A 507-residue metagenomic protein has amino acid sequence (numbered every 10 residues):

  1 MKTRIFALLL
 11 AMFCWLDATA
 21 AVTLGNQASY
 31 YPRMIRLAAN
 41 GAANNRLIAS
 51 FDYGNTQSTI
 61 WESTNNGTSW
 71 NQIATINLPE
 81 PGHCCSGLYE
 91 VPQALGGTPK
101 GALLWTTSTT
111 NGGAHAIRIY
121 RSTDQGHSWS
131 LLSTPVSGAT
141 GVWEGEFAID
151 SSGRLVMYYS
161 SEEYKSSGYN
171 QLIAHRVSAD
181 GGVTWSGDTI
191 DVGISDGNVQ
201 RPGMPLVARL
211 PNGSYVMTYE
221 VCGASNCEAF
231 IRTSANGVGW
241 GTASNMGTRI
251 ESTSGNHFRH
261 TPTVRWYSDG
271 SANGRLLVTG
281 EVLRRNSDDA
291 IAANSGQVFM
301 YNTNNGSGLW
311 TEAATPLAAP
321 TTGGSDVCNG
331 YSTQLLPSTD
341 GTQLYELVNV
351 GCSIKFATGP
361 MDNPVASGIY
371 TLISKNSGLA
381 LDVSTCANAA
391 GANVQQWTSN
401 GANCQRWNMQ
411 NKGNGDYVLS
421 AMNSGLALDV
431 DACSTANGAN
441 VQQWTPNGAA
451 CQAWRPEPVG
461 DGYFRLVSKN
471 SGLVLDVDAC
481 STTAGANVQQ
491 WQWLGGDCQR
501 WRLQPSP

Functional and structural regions predicted by a protein language model:
M1-F6: Bacterial N-terminal signal peptides that target proteins for export
A7-D17: Bacterial N-terminal signal peptides
T19-H83, E90-G141, I149-N198, R209-N256 (+4 more regions): Beta-rich carbohydrate-recognition and catalytic domains
Y31-R33, C85-G87, E144-E146, M204-L206 (+2 more regions): Conserved beta-strand position repeated once per blade in WD40 beta-propeller domains
S332-N349, G485-Q490: Low-complexity, intrinsically disordered Gly/Pro/Thr-rich segments
V365-P507: Lectin-like carbohydrate-binding module/patch detector with strong preference for beta-trefoil
